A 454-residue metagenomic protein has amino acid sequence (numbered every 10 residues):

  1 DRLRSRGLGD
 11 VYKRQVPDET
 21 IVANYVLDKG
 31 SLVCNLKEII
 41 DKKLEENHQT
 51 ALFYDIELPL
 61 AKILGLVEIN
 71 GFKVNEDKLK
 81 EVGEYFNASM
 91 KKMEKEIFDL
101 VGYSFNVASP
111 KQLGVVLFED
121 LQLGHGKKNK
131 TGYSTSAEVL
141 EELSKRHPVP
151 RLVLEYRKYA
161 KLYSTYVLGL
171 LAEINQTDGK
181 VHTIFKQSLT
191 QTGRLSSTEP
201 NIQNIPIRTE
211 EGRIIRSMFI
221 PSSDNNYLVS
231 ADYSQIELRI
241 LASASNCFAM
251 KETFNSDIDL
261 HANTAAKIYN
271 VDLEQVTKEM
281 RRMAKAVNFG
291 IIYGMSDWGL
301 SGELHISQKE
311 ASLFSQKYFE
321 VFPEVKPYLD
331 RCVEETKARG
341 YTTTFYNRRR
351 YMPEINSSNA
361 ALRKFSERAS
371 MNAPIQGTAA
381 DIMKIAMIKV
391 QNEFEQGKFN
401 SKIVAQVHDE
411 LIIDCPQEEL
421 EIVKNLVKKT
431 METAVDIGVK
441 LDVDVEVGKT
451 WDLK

Functional and structural regions predicted by a protein language model:
D1-Y12: Single conserved hydrophobic/aromatic residue that forms the stacking wall/gate of nucleotide- or nucleobase-binding
D10-R14, K29-E210, N225-Y227, S234-E237 (+6 more regions): Conserved "right-hand" nucleotidyltransferase catalytic core of DNA-directed polymerases
K13-Y25, D257-H261: Conserved beta-strand -> loop -> alpha-helix junction used to position metal-binding or nucleic-acid-contacting
E19, L60-I69, N75, D232-Y233 (+3 more regions): Catalytic palm active-site di-aspartate
I69, N175, H182-T183, S188-T190 (+3 more regions): Conserved catalytic core of nucleic-acid polymerases
K91-K95, D99-L152, E320-N372, E418-K454: C-terminal polymerase-core module
R213-Y227, E395: A short acidic-Thr-Gly-centered motif at the start of a beta-strand
S230, E237-N270, R349, P353-R363: Metal-dependent catalytic core segments for phosphate chemistry
